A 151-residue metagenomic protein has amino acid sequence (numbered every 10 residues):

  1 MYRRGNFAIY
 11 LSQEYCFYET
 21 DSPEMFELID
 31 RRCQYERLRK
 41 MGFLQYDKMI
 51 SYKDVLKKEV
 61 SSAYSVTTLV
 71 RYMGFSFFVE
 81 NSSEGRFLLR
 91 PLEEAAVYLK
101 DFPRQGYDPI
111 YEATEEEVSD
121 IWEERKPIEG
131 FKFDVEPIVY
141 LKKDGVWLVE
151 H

Functional and structural regions predicted by a protein language model:
M1-H151: Short, surface-exposed polybasic-aromatic patches that bind anionic ligands, especially phosphate groups
